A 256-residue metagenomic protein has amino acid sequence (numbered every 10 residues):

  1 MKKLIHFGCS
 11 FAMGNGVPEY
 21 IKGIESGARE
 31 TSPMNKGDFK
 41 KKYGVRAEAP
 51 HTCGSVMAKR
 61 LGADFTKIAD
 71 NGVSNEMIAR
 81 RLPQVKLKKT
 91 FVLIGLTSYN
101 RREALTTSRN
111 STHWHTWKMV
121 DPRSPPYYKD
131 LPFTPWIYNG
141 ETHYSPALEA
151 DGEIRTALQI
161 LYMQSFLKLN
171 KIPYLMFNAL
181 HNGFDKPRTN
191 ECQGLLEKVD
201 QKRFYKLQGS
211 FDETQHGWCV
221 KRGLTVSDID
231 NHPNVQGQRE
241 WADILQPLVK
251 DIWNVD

Functional and structural regions predicted by a protein language model:
M1-S74, P83-Q84, E240: Serine-esterase "nucleophile elbow" of acetyl-processing enzymes
D70-N75, D230-N234: Histidine-bearing beta->alpha loop at or near hydrolase active sites
N75-E76, D185: Short secondary-structure boundary/hinge segments and terminal tails
R80: Residue- and microsegment-level detector for short, conserved "hotspots" that frame catalytic or cofactor-binding
P83-D256: Alpha-helical cap/lid subdomain in secreted, periplasmic, or secretory-pathway luminal O-acyl-processing enzymes
